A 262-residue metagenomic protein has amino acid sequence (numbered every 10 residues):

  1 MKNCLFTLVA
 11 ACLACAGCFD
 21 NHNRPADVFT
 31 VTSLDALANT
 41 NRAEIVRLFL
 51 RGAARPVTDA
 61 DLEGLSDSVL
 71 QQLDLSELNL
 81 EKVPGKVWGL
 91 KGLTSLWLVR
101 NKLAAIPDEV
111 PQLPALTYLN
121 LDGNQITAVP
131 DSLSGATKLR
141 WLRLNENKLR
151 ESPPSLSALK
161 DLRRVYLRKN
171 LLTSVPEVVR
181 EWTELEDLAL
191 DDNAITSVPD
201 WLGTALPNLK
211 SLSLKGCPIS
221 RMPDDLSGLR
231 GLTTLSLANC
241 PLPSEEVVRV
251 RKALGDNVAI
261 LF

Functional and structural regions predicted by a protein language model:
K2-Q72, K82, N239-P241, E245-F262: N-terminal capping/linker segments that flank leucine-rich repeat
L48-L50, Q71-L75, T94-L98, L116-L121 (+6 more regions): Conserved hydrophobic beta-strand positions in leucine-rich repeat
V57-A60, L65, V83, I106 (+7 more regions): Canonical leucine-rich repeat
G64-V69, W88-L93, P111-L116, S134-L139 (+5 more regions): Leucine-rich repeat
L70-K102: Mid-chain, structured segments of secreted extracytoplasmic proteins
L78, N101, L121-N124, L144-N147 (+4 more regions): Consensus "Asn ladder" position of solenoid repeat domains
R143-T204, S211: Eukaryotic tandem repeat interaction scaffolds
N193, A205-R221, G228-F262: Leucine-rich repeat domain C-terminal region
